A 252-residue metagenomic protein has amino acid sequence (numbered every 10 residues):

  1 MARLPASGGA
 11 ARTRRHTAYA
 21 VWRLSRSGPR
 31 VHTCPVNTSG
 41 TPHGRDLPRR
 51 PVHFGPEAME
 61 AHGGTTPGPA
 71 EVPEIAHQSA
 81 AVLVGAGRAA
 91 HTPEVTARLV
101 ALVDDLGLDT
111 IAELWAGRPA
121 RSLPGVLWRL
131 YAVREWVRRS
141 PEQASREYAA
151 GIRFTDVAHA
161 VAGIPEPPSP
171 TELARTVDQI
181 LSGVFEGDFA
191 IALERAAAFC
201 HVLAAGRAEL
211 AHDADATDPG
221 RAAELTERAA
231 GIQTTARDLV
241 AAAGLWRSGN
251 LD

Functional and structural regions predicted by a protein language model:
A6-G9, T17-A20: Intrinsic disorder/low-complexity segments enriched in small, polar and charged residues
R30-E135: N-terminal domain-start signal
S39, L239-D252: Short, charged, intrinsically disordered terminal tails
H53-E57, A61, T65, P73-H77 (+4 more regions): Long, highly charged low-complexity segments enriched in Glu/Asp and Lys/Arg with interspersed Ser/Thr
E71, D109, R118-T176: Long, charge-patterned amphipathic interaction tracts in eukaryotic proteins
E147-A243: Helix-driven interaction modules
